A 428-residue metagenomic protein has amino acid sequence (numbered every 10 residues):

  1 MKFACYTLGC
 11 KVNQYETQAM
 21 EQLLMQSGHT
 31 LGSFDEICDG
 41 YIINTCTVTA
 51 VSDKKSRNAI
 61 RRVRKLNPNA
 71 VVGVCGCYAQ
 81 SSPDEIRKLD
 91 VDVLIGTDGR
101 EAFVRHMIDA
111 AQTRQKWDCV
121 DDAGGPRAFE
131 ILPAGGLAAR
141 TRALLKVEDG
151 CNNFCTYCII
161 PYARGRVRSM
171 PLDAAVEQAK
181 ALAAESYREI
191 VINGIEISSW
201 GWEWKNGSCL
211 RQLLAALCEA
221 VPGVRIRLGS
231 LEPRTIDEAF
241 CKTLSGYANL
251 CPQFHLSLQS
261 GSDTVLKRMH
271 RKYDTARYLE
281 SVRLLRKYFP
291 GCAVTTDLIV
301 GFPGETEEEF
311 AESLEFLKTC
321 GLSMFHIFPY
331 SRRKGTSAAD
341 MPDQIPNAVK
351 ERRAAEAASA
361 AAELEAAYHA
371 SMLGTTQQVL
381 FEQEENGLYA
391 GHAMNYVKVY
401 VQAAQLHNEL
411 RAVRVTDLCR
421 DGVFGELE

Functional and structural regions predicted by a protein language model:
M1-W200, A239, L244, L250 (+7 more regions): Proteins enriched for Cys/Gly/acidic motifs involved in redox and nucleic-acid/cofactor modification
T47-V48, R164-G165, W204-N206, K267-D274 (+1 more regions): Short glycine-enriched, charge-decorated loop/helix-capping segments at active-site entrances that position
V72-G73, S81, A184-E307: Conserved SAM/AdoMet-binding glycine-rich loop
E101, N153, G165, S198 (+4 more regions): Glycine-centered loop/turn positions within well-structured domains that cap or flank conserved ligand/cofactor-binding
A138-T141, C151-N152, L250, S260 (+5 more regions): Short flexible coil/turn linkers enriched for glycine and charged/polar residues that connect secondary-structure
C155, I192, L228, L256 (+5 more regions): Conserved, mostly hydrophobic/aromatic
E305, C320-L322: Contiguous mid-protein beta-loop-alpha structural module that forms a pocket-lining wall or clamp of enzyme active
D340-E428: Terminal RNA-binding accessory module
